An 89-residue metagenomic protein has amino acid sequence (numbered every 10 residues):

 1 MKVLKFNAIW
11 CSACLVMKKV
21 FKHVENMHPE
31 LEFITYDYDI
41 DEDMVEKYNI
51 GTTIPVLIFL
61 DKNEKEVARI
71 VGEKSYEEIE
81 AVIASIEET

Functional and structural regions predicted by a protein language model:
M1-V24: Local sequence-structure signature of Cys/Sec-based thiol-disulfide redox active-site neighborhoods
F6, P29-D43: Thiol-based oxidoreductase modules, predominantly thioredoxin-like and allied folds used for disulfide exchange
S12, I40-D43, K74-E77: Short alpha-helical
P29, T52, K65: Structured loop/turn residues at beta-strand edges in well-structured enzyme cores
M44-Y48, V82: CheY-like receiver
Y48-I58: Structural micro-motif
F59-T89: Non-catalytic, surface beta->alpha helical segment in thiol-disulfide oxidoreductase systems
